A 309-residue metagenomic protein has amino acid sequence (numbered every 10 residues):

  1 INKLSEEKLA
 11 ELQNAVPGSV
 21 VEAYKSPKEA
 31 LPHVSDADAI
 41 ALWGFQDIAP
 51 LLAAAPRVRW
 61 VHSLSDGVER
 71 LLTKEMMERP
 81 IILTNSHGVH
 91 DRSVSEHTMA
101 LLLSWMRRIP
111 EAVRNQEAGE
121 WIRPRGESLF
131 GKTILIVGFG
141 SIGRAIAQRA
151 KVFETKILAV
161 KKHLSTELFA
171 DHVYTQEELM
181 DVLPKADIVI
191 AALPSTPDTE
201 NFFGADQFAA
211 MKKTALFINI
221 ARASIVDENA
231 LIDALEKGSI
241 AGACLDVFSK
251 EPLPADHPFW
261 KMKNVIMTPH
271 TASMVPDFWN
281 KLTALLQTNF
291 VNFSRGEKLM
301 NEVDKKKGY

Functional and structural regions predicted by a protein language model:
I1-I82, G204: An N-terminal-biased, well-structured beta-alpha scaffold segment characteristic of Rossmann-like dinucleotide-binding
H33-V34, L52-A55, L129, D181-P184 (+2 more regions): A short, aliphatic-rich alpha-helical micro-motif
E78-T133, Q148, V152: Phosphate-binding beta-alpha-beta segment of Rossmann-like dinucleotide-binding domains, i.e., the NAD(P)
L83, T214, I220-Y309: Rossmann-like dinucleotide-binding domain for NAD(H)/NADP(H)
F139-G140: Glycine-rich Rossmann-fold phosphate-binding loop(s) that bind the pyrophosphate of adenine dinucleotide cofactors
G143-R144: N-terminal Rossmann-fold NAD(P) dinucleotide-binding loop
V152-F169: NAD(P)-binding Rossmann-fold cofactor-contacting core
L164-P258: Rossmann-like adenosine-cofactor binding region
